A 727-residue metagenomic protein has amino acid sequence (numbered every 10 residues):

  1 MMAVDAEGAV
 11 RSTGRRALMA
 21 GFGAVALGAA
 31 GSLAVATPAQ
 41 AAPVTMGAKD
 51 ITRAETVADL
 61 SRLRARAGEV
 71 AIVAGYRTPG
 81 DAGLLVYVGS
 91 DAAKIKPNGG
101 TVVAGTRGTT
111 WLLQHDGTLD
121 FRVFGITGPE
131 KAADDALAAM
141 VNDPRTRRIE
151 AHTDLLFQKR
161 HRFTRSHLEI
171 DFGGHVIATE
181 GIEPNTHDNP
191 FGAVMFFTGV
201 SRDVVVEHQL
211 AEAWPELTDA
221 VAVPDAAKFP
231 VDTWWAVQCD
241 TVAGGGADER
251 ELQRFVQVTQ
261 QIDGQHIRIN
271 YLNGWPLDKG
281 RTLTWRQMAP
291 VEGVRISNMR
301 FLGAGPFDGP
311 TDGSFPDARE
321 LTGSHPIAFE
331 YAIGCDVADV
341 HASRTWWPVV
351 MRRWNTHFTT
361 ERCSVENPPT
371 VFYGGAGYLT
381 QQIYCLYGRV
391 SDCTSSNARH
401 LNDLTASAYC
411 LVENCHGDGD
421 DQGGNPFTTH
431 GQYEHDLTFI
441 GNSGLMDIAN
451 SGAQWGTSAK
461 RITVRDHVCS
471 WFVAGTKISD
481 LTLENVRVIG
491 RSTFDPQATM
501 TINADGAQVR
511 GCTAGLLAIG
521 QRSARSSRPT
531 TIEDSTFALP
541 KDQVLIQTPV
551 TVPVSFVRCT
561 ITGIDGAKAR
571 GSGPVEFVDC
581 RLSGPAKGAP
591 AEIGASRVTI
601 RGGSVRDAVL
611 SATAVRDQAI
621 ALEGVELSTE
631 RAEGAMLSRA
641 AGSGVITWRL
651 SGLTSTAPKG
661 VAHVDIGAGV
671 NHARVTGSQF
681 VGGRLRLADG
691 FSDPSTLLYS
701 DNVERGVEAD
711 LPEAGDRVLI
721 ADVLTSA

Functional and structural regions predicted by a protein language model:
M1-T13, A24-G31, Q40: N-terminal secretory signal peptides
V44-E69, F121-H152, L156, P224-P230 (+1 more regions): Acidic Gly/Asp/Thr-rich repetitive segments characteristic of extracellular carbohydrate-active and adhesion proteins
M46-A65, I177-Q257, Q261-I262, R268-N270: Autoprocessing Asn-cyclization modules and mimics
I51-A58, G75-V86, R145-P190, C239-R254 (+2 more regions): N-terminal extracellular ligand-recognition/capping segment immediately after the signal peptide
S90-P97, R147, K159-G181, Q260-I262 (+1 more regions): Beta-solenoid repeat scaffold
K96-D116, P184, G199-W214, A227 (+3 more regions): Small/polar beta-strand repeat architecture
K159-H161, T179-E183, G305-D312, H325 (+17 more regions): Short glycine/acidic-rich loop motifs that flank beta-strands on beta-rich extracellular proteins
G173-G174, E292-G303, I333-R344, T356-T370 (+15 more regions): Right-handed parallel beta-helix
